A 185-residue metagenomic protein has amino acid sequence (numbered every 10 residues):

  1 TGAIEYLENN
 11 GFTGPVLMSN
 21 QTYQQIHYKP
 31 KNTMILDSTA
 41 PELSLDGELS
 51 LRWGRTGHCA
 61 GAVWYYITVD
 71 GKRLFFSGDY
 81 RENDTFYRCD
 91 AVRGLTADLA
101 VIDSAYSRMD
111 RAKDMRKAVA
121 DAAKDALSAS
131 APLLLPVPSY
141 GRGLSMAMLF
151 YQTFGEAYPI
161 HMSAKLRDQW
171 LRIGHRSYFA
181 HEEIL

Functional and structural regions predicted by a protein language model:
T1-P159: His/Asp/Glu-rich metal-coordinating catalytic cores of metallo-dependent phosphodiesterases/hydrolases acting on
C59, I173-L185: A contiguous, basic/glycine-rich beta-loop/short-helix subdomain that forms a polymer-engagement track
G141-R142, H161-H175: Short, conserved secondary-structure transition motifs
P159-I160, F179: Feature recognizes metal-dependent phosphohydrolase scaffolds
